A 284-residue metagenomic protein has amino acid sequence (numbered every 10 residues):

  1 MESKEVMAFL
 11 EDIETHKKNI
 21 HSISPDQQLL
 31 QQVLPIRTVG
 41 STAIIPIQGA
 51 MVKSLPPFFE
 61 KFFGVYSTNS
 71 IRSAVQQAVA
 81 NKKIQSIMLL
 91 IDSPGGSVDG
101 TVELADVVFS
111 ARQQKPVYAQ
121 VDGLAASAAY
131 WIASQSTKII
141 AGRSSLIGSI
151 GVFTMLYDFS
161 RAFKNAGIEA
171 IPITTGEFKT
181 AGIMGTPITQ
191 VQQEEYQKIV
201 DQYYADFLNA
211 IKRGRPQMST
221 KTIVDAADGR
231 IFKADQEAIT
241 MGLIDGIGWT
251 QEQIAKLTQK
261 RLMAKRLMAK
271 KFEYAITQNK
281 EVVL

Functional and structural regions predicted by a protein language model:
M1-L284: N-terminal organellar transit peptides
